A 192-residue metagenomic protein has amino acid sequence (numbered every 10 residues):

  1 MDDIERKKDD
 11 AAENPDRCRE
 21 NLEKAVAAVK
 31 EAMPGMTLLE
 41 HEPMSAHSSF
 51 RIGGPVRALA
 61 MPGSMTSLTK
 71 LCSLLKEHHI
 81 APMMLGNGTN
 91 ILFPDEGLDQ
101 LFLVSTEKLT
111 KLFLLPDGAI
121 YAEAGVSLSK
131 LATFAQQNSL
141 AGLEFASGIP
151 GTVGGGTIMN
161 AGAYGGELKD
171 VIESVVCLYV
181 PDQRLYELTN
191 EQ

Functional and structural regions predicted by a protein language model:
M1-L85: N-terminal, positively charged, Ser/Thr/Ala/Gly-biased leader segments that form transit/presequence-like amphipathic
G53, A60-M65, L92-T110, I158-T189: Structural signature of FAD isoalloxazine-binding scaffolds in flavoprotein oxidoreductases
P82, I91-L92: Acidic/His- and Gly-rich active-site-bordering loop/insert found across diverse amide/peptide-bond hydrolases
V104-I149: A generic, well-ordered mixed alpha/beta core segment in the N-terminal half of proteins
A132-N138, G142-S174: A gly/ser-rich beta-alpha-beta helix-loop segment of oxidoreductase catalytic cores
Q192: Flexible, small-/acidic-enriched active-site or ligand-binding loops
